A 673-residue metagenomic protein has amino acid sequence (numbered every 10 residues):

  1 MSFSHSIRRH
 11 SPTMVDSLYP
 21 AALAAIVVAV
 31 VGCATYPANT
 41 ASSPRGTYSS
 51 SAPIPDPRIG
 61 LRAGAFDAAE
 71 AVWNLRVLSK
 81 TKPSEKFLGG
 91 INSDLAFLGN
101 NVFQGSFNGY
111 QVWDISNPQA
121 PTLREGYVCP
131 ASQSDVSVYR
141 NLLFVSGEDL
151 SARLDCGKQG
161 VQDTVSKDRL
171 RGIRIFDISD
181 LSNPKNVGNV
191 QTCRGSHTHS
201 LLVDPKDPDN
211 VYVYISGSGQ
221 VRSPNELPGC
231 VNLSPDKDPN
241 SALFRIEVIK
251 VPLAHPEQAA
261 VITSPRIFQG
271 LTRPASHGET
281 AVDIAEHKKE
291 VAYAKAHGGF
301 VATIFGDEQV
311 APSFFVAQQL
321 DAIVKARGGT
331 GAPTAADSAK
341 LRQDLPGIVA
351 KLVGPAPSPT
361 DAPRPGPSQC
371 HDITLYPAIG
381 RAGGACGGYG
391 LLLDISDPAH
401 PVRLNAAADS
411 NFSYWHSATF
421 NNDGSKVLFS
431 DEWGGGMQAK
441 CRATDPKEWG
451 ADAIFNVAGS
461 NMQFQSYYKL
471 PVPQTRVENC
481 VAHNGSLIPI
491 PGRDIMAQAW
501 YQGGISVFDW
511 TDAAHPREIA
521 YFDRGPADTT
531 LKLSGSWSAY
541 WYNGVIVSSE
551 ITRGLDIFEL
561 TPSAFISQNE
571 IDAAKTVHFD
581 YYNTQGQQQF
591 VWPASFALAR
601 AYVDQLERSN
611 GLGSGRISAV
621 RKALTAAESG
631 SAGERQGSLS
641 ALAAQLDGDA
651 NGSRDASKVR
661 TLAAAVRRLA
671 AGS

Functional and structural regions predicted by a protein language model:
M1-D16: N-terminal secretory signal peptides that target proteins for export/translocation
P12-V27: Sec-dependent N-terminal signal peptides
V30-G32: C-terminal motif of bacterial Sec signal peptides marking the signal peptidase cleavage site
A34-L606, A619: Feature marking well-ordered beta-strand scaffolds used for ligand recognition
E570-S673: Soluble extracellular-acting proteins and domains
